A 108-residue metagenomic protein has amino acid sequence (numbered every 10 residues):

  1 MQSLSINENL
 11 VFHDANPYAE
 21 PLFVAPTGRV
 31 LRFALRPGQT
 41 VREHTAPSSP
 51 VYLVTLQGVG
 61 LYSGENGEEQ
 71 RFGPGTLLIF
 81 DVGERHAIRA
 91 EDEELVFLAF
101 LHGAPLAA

Functional and structural regions predicted by a protein language model:
M1-L31, R42, G73, A108: A short, N-terminal "cap"/entry segment at the start of jelly-roll beta-barrel domains of the cupin/DSBH fold
P37, S48, E68, E84 (+1 more regions): A generic "binding-loop/recognition-motif" signal
V41-E43, Y62-S63, F80, R85-E91: Short beta-strand His + acidic residue motifs that chelate non-heme Fe in jelly-roll/DSBH and cupin folds
S48-E65: Glycine- and acidic-residue-biased ligand/ion/polar-headgroup-sensing regions
N66-V82: Short acidic-glycine-tyrosine-enriched beta hairpin
V82-A107: Ligand-binding loop in jelly-roll beta-barrel domains
